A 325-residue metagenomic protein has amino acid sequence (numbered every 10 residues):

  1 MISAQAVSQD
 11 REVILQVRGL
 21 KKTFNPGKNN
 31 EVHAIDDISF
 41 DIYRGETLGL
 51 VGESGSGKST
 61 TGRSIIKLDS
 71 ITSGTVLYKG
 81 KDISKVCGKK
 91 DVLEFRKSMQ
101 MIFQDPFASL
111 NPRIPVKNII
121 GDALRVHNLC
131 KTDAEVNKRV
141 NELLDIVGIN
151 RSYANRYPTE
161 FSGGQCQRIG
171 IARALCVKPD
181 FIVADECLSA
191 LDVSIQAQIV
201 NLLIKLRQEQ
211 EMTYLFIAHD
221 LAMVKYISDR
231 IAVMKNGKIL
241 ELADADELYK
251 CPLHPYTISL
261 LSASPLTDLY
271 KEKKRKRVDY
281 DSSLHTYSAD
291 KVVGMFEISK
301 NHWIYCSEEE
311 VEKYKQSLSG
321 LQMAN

Functional and structural regions predicted by a protein language model:
M1-V13, E31, D244-G320: Short catalytic/signature loops enriched in Gly
K28-N29, I83-Q100, V126, L248-P252: ABC ATPase NBD coupling module
G74-K85: Conserved ABC transporter NBD signature motif
A134-S152: Conserved ABC ATPase "signature" region
Y157-F161, Q165: Conserved ABC ATPase signature
C176-D180: A short, proline-enriched helix->beta-strand linker immediately N-terminal to the Walker B motif in ABC-type P-loop
